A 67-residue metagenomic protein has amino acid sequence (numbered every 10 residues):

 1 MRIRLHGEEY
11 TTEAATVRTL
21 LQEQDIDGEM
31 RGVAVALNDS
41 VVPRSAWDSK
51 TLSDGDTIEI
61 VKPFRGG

Functional and structural regions predicted by a protein language model:
M1-G66: Ubiquitin-like/PB1-type beta-grasp interaction modules and other compact soluble beta-rich domains
